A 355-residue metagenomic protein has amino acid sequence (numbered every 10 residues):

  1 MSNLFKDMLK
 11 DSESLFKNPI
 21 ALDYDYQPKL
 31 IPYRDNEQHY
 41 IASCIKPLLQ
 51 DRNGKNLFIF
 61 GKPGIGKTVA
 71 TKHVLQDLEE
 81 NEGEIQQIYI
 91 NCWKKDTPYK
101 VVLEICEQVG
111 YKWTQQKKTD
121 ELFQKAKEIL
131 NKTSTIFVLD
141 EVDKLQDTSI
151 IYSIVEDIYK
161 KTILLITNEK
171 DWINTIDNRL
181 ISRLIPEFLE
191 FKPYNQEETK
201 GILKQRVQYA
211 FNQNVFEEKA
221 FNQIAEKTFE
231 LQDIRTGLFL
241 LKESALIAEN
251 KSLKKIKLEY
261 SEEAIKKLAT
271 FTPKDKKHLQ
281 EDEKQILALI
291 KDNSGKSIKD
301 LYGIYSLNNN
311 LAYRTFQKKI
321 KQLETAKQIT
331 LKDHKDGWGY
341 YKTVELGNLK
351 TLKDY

Functional and structural regions predicted by a protein language model:
M1-G54: A short, basic N-terminal segment
L9-F16, A21-D23, T71, L75 (+6 more regions): Mid-core helix/loop region of P-loop NTP-binding domains shared across ATPases and GTPases
D51-H73: Walker A/P-loop nucleotide-binding motif
N56-F58, E80-K94, E187: Conserved catalytic segments around the Walker B and adjacent sensor/switch elements of P-loop NTPase domains
F229-I234, K242-I256, K291-D292, N309 (+1 more regions): AAA+ ATPase "lid" subdomain C-terminal helix
I247-T272: Conserved C-terminal helix/linker of AAA+ ATPases
Q280-G303: Short amphipathic alpha-helical interface segments
K296-Y355: Terminal-proximal interaction/regulatory segments of ATP-powered molecular machines
